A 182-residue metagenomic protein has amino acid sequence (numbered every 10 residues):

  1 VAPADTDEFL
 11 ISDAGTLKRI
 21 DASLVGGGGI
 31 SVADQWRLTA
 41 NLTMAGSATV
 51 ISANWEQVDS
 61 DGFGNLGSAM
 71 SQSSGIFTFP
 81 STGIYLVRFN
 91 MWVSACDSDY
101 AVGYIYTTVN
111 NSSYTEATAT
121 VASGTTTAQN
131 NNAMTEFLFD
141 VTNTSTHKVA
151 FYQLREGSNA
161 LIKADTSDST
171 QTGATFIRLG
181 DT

Functional and structural regions predicted by a protein language model:
V1-A4, S94-C96: Short linear motifs in intrinsically disordered
P3-D13: Short hydrophobic/aromatic-rich beta-strand motifs
D5, T16-R19, V50: N-terminal assembly/attachment segments of tailed bacteriophage virion structural proteins
I11-G28: Short, surface-exposed terminal/edge motifs of secreted or surface/virion proteins that either
G27-T182: Extracellular jelly-roll beta-sandwich "head" domains, especially the C-terminal globular C1q domain
